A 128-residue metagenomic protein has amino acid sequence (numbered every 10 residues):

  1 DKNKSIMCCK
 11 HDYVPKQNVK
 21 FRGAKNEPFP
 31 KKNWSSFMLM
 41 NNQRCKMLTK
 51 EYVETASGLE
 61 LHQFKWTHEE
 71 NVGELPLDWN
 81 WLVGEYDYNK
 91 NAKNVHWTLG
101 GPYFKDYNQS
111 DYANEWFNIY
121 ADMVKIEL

Functional and structural regions predicted by a protein language model:
D1-N26: Conserved donor-nucleotide/metal-binding helix-loop-beta segment in metal-dependent transferases, i.e., the alpha-helix
A24-P28, K46-T49: Short helix-to-loop capping/linker segments positioned immediately adjacent to catalytic or ligand/cofactor-binding
K32-N33: Short, solvent-exposed loop/turn segments at the edges of secondary structure
F37-L128: A glycosyltransferase accessory/donor-loop signature
